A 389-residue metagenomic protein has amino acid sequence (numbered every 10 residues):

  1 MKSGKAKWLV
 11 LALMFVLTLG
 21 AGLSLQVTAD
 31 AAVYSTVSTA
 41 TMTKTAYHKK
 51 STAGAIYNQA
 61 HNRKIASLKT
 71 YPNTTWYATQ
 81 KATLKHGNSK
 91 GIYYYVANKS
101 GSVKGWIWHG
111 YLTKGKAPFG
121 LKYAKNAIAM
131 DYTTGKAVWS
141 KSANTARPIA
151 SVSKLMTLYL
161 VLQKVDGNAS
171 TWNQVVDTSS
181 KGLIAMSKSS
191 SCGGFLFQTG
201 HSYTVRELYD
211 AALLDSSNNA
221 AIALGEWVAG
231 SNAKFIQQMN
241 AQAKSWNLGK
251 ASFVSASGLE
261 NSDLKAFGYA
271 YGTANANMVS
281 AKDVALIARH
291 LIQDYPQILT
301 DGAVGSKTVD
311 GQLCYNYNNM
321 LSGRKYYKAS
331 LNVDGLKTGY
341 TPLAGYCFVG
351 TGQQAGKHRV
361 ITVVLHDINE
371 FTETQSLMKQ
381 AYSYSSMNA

Functional and structural regions predicted by a protein language model:
K2-D30: Sec-dependent N-terminal signal peptides of Gram-positive bacterial secreted proteins and lipoproteins
D30-Y95, K99: Beta-loop motif signature
V33-V37, A97-A117: Boundary regions of SH3-family modules and the immediately adjacent low-complexity/disordered segments in eukaryotic
I56, A129-M130, G352: Hydrophobic beta-strand positions
S67, W106, A137-S140: Residue-level detector of high-confidence beta-strand sites
A117-V279: Active-site-adjacent loops and short helices of periplasmic peptidoglycan-processing enzymes
G120-A124, E226, G230-A389: Penicillin-recognizing serine hydrolase domain
